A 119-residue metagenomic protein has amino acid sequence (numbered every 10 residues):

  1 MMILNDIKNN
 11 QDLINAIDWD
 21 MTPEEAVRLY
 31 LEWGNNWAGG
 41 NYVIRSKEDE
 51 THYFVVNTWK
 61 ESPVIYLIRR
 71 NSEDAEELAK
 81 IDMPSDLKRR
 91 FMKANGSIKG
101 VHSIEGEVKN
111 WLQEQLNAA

Functional and structural regions predicted by a protein language model:
M1-D20: N-terminal trafficking/processing presequences and adjacent post-cleavage segments of proteins routed to secretion
M1-I3, E114-A119: Short intrinsically disordered terminal tails
M21-G106: Acidic, low-complexity, intrinsically disordered interaction modules
S103-L116: C-terminal partner/receptor-binding element of secreted or periplasmic proteins
